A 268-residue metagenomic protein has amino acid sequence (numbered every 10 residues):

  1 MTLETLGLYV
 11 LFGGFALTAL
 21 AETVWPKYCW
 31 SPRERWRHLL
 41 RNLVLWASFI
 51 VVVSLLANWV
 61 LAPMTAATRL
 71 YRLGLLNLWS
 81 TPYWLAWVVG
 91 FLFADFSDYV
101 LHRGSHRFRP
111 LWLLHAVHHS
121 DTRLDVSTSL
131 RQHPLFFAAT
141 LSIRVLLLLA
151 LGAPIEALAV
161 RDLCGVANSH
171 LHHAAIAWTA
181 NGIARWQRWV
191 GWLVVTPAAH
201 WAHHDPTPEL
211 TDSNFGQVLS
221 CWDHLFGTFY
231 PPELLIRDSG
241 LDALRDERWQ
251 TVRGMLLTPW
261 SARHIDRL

Functional and structural regions predicted by a protein language model:
M1-E4, P32-R37, L76-Y83, V117-H118 (+2 more regions): Helix-boundary and loop/linker segments of multi-pass membrane transporters
M1-G13: Hydrophobic transmembrane alpha-helical segments in integral membrane proteins
F15-P26, V53, A57-N58: Alpha-helical transmembrane segments of multi-pass membrane proteins
A21-L40: Membrane-interface helix-loop junction between the first two transmembrane segments
L39, Q217-T228, M255-P259, R263-R267: A transmembrane-helix-recognition feature enriched in membrane-embedded lipid enzymes and envelope glyco-/phospholipid
A47-L56, W79-D238: Membrane-embedded catalytic scaffold of the fatty acid hydroxylase/desaturase
V60-W84: Juxtamembrane/interfacial segments at transmembrane-helix boundaries in multi-pass membrane proteins
A157, I236-L268: A membrane-cytosol interface segment of integral membrane proteins
